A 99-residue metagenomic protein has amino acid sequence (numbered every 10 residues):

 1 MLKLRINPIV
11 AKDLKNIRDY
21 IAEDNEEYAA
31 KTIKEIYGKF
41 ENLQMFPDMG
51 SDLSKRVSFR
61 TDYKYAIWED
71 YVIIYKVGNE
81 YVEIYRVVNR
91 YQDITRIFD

Functional and structural regions predicted by a protein language model:
M1-R56: Basic, Lys/Arg-enriched alpha-helical interface segments
D13, A29-Y37, T61, A66-W68 (+1 more regions): A general secondary-structure boundary signal
E23-E26, D62, Y85-V87, I94: Short, low-complexity, polar/charged sequence segments that are solvent-exposed and flexible
I36-D48, D62-E69, Q92-D93: Alpha-helix boundary/capping detector
M49-E80: Basic/aromatic recognition patch in beta-strand/loop cores that engages polyanionic ligands
W68-D99: Enriched for short, Lys/Arg-rich terminal
